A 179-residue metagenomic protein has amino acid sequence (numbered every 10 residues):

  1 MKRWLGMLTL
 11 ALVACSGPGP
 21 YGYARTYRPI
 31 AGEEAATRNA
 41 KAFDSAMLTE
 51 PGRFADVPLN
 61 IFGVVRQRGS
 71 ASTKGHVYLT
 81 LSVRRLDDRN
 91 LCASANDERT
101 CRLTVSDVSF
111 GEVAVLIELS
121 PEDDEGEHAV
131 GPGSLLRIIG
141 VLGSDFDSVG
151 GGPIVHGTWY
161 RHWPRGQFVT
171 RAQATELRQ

Functional and structural regions predicted by a protein language model:
M1-C15: Sec-dependent bacterial lipoprotein signal peptides
C15-Q179: OB-fold and OB-like single-stranded nucleic-acid-recognition modules and their adjacent interaction interfaces
